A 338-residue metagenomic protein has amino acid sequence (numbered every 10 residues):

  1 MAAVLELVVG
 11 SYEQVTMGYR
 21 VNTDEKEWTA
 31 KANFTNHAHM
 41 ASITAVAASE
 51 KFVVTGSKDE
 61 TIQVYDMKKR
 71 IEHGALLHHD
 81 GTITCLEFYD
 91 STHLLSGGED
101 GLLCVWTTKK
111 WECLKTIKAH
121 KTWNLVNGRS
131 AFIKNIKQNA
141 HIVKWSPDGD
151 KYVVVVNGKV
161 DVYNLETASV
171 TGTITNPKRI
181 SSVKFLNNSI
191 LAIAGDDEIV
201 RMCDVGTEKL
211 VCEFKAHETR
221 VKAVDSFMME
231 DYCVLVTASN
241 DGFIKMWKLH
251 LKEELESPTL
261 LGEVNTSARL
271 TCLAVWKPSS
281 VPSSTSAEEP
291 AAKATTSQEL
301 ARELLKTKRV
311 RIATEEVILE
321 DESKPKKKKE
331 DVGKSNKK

Functional and structural regions predicted by a protein language model:
M1-A3, A48-E50, Y89-D90, P147-D148 (+3 more regions): Residue-level detector of Asp-centered blade-edge/turn motifs that repeat once per structural unit in beta-propeller
A3-E6, V15, E27, S42 (+5 more regions): Terminal intrinsically disordered, low-complexity extensions flanking WD-repeat/beta-propeller proteins
L7, V53, L94-L95, Y152 (+2 more regions): Hydrophobic beta-strand positions that form the internal "hydrophobic ladder" of WD40/Gbeta-like beta-propeller blades
G10-E13, G56-D59, G97-D100, V155-N157 (+2 more regions): Conserved strand-to-loop turn within each blade of WD40 beta-propeller repeats
V15, T61, D80, L102 (+6 more regions): A conserved positional marker within WD40/Gbeta-like beta-propeller blades
Y19, I62-D66, L103-T107, W123-V126 (+3 more regions): WD40-repeat beta-propellers
T35-I43, L76-I83, I117-K121, K134-A140 (+3 more regions): WD40/WD-repeat beta-propeller blade N-cap
